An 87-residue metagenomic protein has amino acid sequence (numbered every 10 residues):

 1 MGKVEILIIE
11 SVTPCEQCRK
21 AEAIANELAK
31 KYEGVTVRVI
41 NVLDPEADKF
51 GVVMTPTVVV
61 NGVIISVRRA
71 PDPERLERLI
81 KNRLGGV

Functional and structural regions predicted by a protein language model:
M1-E27: Local sequence-structure signature of Cys/Sec-based thiol-disulfide redox active-site neighborhoods
M1-I6, K49-N61: Conserved N-terminal glycine/acidic-rich loop preference
T13-E16, A47, I65: Glycine-/small-residue-rich active-site loops that bind phosphorylated ligands and cofactors
A21-A23, V52-T55, P73-E74: Short, glycine/charged-enriched secondary-structure capping and boundary segments
E22-I40: Conserved helix-turn-beta segment immediately C-terminal to the redox Cys motif in thioredoxin-like folds
T36-M54: Thioredoxin-like thiol-disulfide oxidoreductase module
N61-V87: Non-catalytic, surface beta->alpha helical segment in thiol-disulfide oxidoreductase systems
